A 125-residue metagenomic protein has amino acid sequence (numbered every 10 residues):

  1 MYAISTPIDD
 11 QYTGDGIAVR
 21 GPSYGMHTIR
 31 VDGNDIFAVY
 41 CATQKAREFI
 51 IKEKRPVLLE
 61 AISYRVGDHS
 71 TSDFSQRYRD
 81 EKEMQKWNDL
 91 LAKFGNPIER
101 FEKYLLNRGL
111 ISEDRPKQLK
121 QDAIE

Functional and structural regions predicted by a protein language model:
M1-I124: Glycine-rich ThDP/TPP pyrophosphate-binding loop and its adjacent helix/strand module within ThDP-dependent enzymes
